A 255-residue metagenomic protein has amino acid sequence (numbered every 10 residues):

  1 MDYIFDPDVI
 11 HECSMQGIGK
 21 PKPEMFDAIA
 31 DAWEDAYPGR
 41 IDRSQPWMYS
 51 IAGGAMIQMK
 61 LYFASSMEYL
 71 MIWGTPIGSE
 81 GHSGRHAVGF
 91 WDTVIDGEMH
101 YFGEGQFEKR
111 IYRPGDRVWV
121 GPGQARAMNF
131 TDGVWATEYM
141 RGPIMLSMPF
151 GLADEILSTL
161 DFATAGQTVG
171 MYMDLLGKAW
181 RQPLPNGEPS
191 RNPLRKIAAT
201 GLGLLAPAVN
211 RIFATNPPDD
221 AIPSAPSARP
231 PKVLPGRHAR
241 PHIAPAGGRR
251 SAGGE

Functional and structural regions predicted by a protein language model:
D2-S66, M173-E188, L194-I197, A206 (+4 more regions): A short, N-terminal "cap"/entry segment at the start of jelly-roll beta-barrel domains of the cupin/DSBH fold
M67-G78, I95-D96, F102-G105: Active-site-proximal segments of catalytic enzyme domains that coordinate small-molecule cofactors or metal ions
Y69-R85, V120-Q124, M140-G142: Conserved short histidine dyad/triad with adjacent acidic residue
G81-H86, G103, R110: Short histidine-centered beta-strand/loop micro-motifs that create catalytic or ligand/metal-coordination sites
R85-Y101: Short, conserved beta-strand element in jelly-roll/cupin
E104-A127: Short acidic-glycine-tyrosine-enriched beta hairpin
P122-P149: Ligand-binding loop in jelly-roll beta-barrel domains
A228-E255: Long, low-complexity, intrinsically disordered segments
